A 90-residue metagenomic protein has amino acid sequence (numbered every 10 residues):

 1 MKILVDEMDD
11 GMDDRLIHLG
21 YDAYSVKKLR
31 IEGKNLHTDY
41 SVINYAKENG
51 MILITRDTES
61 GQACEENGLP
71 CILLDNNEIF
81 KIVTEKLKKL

Functional and structural regions predicted by a protein language model:
M1-K2, D6-L19, S25-K34, Y40-I43 (+1 more regions): Acidic, PIN/NYN-like endoribonuclease modules and their adjacent C-terminal/linker elements
Y24-S25, R56: Intrinsic disorder
A46-E65: Acidic, metal-binding active-site segment of PIN/NYN-like and related structure-specific nucleases
